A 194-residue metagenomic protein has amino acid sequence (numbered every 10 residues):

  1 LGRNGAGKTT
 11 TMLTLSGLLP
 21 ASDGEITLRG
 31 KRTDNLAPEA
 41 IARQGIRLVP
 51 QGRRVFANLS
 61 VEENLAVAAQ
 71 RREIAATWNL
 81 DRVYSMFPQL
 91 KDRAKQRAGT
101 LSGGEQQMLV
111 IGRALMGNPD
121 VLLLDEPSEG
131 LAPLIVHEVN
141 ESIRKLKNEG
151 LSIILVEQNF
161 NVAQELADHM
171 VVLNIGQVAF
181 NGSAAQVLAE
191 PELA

Functional and structural regions predicted by a protein language model:
L1-A194: Glycine-rich phosphate-binding loops of nucleotide-dependent enzymes
